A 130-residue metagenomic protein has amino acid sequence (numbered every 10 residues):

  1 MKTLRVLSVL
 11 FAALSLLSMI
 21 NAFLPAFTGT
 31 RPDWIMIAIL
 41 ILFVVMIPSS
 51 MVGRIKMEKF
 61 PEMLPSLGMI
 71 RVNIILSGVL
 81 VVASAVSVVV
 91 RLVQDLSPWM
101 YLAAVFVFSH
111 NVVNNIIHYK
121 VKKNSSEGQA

Functional and structural regions predicted by a protein language model:
M1-T3, W34-A38, F60-M69: Short juxtamembrane and helix-loop transition motifs at transmembrane-helix boundaries in membrane proteins
L4-L14, A38, L80-A130: Alpha-helical membrane-associated segments of multi-pass integral membrane proteins
F11-S49: Membrane-helix boundary elements
L24-P25, K56, V86-V90: Membrane-helix exit/interface motif
P25, I70-N73, S84: N-terminal low-complexity segments that are often proline-rich with Ser/Thr-Pro
A26-R31, K59, L92-V93, N124: Membrane-interface elements of multi-pass transporters and channels
V44-K59, I116-K120: Membrane-water interface of transmembrane alpha-helices
V52-V79: Loop-to-transmembrane helix junctions at the membrane interface
